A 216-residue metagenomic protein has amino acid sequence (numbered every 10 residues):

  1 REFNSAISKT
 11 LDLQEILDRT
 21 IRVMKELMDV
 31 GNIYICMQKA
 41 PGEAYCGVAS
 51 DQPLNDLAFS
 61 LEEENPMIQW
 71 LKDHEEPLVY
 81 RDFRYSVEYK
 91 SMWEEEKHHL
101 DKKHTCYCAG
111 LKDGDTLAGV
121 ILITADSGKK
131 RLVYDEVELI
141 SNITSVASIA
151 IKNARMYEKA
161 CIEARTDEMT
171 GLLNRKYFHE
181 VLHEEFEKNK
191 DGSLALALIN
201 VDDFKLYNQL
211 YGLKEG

Functional and structural regions predicted by a protein language model:
S5, E158-E180, I199-E215: Conserved nucleotide-binding and Mg2+-coordinating catalytic segments in signaling enzymes
K9-C46, N65: Helix-loop-beta substructure at the N-terminus of cytosolic sensory domains that couple signal/ligand detection
L54-E88: Acidic/proline- and glycine-rich, intrinsically disordered low-complexity segments that serve as regulatory linkers
R81-T105: Signal-transducing coupling segments at domain and membrane junctions
D101, T124-S141: Regulatory loop-to-helix N-cap segments in sensory/regulatory domains that couple ligand/signal detection
H104-K112: A short, aliphatic-rich beta-strand micro-motif
L111-D126, A150: Sensory-domain boundary capping and coupling elements
S141-S148: Allosteric cytosolic regulatory segments
